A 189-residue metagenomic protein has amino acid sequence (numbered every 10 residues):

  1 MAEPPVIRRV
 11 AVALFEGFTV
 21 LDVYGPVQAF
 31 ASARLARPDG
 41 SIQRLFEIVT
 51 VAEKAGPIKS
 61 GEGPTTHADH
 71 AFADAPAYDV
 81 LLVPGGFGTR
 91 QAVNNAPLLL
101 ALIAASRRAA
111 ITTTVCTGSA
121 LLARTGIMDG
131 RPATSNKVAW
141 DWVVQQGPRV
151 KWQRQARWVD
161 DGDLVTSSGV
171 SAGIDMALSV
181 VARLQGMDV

Functional and structural regions predicted by a protein language model:
M1-T112, A120-R124, D141-V144, Q153-Q155 (+1 more regions): Extended, subdomain-level signal for the structured scaffold at the beginning of enzyme domains
P64-T66, P148, S167-S168: Short, surface-exposed amphipathic charged segments that create phosphate/polyanion-binding patches used for binding
R107-I111, I127-P132, D163: Short active-site oxyanion
T112-T113, T134, Q153, V165: Structural detector of well-ordered beta-strand residues that form the stable sheet scaffold of enzyme domains
I127-Q145: Short, glycine-/small-residue-rich phosphate/pyrophosphate-handling segment
R149-V150, Q155-G162: Crotonase-fold acyl-CoA enzyme core
D160-V189: Conserved anion/nucleotide-ligand pocket segment
